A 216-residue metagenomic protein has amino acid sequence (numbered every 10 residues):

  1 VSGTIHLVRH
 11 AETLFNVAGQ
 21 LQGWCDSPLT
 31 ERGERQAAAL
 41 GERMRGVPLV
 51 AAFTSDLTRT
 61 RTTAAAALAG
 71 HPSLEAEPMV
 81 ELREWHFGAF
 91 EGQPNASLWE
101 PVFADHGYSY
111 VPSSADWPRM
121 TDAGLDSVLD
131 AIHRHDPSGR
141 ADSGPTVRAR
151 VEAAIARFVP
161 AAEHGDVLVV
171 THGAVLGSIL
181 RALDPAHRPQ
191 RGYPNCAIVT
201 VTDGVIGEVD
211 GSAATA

Functional and structural regions predicted by a protein language model:
S2-G3, F87-S97, P160-D166, G177-A216: Acidic, low-complexity terminal tails and accessory targeting/binding regions of phosphate-metabolizing enzymes
S2-G3, V8-S73: Active-site-proximal alpha-helix that buttresses catalytic centers in soluble enzyme cores
H10, E81, H172: Active-site glycine-centered loops adjacent to acidic/histidine catalytic or metal-binding residues that shape
T13, V175-L176: Short active-site segment of divalent metal-dependent hydrolases/proteases that encodes the spacing between
T30-E34, A141-R148: Conserved AMP-binding/adenylate-forming core of the ANL superfamily
G41-A115: Phosphate-coordination/substrate-recognition cap region in phosphate-metabolizing enzymes
T54-S55, A149, V170-T171: Short beta-strand scaffold positions
A104-T146: Short glycine/proline- and acidic residue-enriched helix-loop micro-motifs that form flexible lids or anion-recognition
